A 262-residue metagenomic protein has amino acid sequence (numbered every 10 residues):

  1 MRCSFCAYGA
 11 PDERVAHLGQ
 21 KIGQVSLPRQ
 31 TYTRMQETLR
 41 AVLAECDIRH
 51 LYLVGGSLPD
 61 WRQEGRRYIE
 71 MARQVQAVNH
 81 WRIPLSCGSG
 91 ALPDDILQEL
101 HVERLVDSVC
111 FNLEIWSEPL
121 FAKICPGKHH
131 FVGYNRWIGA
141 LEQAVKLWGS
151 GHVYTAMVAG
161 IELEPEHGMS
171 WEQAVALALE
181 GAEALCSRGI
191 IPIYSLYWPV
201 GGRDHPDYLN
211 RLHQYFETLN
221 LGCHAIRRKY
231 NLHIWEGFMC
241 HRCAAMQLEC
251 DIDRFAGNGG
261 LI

Functional and structural regions predicted by a protein language model:
M1-Q30: Canonical Radical SAM [4Fe-4S] cluster-binding loop centered on the CxxxCxxC motif and its immediate flanking residues
Q24-E37, V175: Glycine-rich anion/phosphate-binding loops
Y32, Q36-V42, L221, A225-K229: An active-site-proximal structural segment forming one wall of the substrate-binding cleft that immediately precedes
Q36, A41-L43, V54-L196, G202-P206: Conserved AdoMet/S-adenosylmethionine-binding subsite of the radical SAM
L51: Short, conserved phosphate-binding/catalytic loop or strand-edge motifs used in phosphoryl-/nucleotidyl-transfer
Q143, L147-S150, E166-I262: Auxiliary Fe-S-binding modules of radical SAM enzymes
